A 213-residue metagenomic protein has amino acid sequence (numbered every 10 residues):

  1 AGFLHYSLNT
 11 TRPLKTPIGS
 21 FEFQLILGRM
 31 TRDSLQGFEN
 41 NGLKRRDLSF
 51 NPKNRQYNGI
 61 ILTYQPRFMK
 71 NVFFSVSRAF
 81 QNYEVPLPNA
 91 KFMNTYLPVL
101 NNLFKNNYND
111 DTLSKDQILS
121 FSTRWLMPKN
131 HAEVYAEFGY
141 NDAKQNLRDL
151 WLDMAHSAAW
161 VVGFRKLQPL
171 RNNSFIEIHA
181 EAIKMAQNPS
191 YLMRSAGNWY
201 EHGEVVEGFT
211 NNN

Functional and structural regions predicted by a protein language model:
F3-N211: Signature for the C-terminal beta-barrel architecture of outer-membrane proteins
